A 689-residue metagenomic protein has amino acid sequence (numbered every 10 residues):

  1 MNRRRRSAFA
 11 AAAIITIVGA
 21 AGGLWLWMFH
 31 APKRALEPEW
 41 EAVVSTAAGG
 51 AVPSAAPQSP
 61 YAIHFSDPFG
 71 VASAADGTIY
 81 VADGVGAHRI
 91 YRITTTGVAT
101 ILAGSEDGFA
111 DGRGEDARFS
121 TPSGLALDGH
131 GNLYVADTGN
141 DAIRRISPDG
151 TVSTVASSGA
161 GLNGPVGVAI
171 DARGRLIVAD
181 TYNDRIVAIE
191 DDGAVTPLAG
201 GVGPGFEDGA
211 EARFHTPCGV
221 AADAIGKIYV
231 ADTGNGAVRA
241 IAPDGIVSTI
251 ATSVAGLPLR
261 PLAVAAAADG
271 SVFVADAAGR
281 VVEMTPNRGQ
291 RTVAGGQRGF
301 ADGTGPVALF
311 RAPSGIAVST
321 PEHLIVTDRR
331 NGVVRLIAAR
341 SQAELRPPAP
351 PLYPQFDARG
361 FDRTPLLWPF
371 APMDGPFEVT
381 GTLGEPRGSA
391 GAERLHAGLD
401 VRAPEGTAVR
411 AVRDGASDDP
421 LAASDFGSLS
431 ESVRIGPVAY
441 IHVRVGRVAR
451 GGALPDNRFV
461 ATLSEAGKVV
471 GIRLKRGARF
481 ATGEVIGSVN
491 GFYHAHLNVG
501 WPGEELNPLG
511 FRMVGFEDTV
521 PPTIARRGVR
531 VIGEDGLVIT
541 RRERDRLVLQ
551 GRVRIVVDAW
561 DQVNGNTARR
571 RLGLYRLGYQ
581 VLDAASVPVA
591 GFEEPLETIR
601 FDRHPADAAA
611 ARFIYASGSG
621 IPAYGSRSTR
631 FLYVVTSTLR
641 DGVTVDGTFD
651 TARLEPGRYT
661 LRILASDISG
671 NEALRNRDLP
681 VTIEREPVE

Functional and structural regions predicted by a protein language model:
L36-F69, G97-S123, T151-V166, A194-C218 (+3 more regions): Gly/Pro-rich loop segments of beta-rich domains
S73-D76, L127-H130, I170-R173, A222-I225 (+2 more regions): Residue-level detector of Asp-centered blade-edge/turn motifs that repeat once per structural unit in beta-propeller
T78-Y80, N132-Y134, R175-I177, K227-Y229 (+2 more regions): Conserved beta-propeller blade signature
G84-V85, T138-G139, T181-Y182, T233-G234 (+5 more regions): Short loop/turn segments immediately following the C-termini of beta-strands
A312-P347: Blade-level signature of beta-propeller repeat domains, shared across WD40, Kelch, NHL, RCC1 and BNR/Asp-box propellers
E344-A439, R444-G451, L474-R476, A481-A495 (+3 more regions): Surface-exposed, glycine-biased beta-strand/turn segments
R434-R473, R570-R653: Exoplasmic/lumenal beta-rich domain surfaces
